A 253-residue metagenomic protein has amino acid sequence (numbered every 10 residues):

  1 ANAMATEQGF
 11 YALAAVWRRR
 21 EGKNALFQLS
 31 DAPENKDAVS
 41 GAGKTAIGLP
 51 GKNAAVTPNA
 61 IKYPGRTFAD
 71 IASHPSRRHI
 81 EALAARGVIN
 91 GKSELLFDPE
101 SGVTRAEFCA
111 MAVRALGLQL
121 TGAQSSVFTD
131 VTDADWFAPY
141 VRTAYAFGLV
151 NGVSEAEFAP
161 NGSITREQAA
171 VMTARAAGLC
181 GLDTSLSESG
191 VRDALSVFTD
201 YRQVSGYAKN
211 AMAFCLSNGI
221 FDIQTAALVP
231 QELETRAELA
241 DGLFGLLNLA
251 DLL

Functional and structural regions predicted by a protein language model:
A1-E21, A110, S163, V171 (+2 more regions): An alpha-helical repeat/solenoid feature that recognizes helix-turn-helix modules
A12, V16-R19, N218, L246-L249: Hydrophobic alpha-helical segments
A15-S30, E34: Extracellularly exposed regions in secreted/surface proteins, prominently low-complexity, repeat-rich
Q28-R77, N90-C109, V113-Y140, F147-E167 (+3 more regions): Feature responds to low-complexity, polar/acidic, surface-exposed segments characteristic of secreted/exported proteins
I80-L83, C109-A112, A144, A213-C215: A short amphipathic alpha-helical interaction element
Y207-A213, S217: C-terminal, surface-exposed recognition/capping segments
L239-A240: Preference for long, well-ordered alpha-helical segments
